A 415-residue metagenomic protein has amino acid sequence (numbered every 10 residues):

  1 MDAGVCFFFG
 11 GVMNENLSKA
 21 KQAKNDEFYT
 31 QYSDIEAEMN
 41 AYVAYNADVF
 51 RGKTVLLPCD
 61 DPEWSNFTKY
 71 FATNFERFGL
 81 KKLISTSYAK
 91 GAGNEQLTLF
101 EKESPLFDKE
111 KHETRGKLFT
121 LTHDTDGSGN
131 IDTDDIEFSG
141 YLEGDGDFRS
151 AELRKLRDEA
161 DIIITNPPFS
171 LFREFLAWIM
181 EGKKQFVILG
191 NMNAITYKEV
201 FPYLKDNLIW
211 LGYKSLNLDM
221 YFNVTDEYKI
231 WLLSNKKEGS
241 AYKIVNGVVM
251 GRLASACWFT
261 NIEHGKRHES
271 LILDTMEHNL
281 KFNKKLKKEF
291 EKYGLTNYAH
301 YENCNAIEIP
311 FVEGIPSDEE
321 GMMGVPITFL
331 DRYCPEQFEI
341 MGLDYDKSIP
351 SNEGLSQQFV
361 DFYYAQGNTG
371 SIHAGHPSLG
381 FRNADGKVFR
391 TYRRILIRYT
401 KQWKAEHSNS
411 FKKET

Functional and structural regions predicted by a protein language model:
G4-I164, P168-T415: Class I S-adenosyl-L-methionine-dependent methyltransferase catalytic core
